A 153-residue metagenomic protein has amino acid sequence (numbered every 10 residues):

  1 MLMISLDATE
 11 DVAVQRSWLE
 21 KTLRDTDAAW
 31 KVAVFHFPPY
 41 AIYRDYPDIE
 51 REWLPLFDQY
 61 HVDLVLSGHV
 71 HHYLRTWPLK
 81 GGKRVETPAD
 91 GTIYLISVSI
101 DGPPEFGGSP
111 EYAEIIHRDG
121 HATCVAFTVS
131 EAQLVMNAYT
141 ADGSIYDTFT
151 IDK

Functional and structural regions predicted by a protein language model:
M1-G107, E114-D119, C124-K153: Metal-dependent phosphoester/phosphodiester hydrolase catalytic core
